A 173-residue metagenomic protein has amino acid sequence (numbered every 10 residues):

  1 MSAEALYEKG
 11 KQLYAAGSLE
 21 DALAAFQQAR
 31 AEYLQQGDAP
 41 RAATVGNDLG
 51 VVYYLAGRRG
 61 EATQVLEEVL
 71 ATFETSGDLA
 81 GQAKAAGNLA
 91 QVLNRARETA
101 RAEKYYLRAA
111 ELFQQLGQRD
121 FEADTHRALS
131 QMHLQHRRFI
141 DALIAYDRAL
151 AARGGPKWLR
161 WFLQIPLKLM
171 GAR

Functional and structural regions predicted by a protein language model:
E4-G17, A24, A31, P40-L55 (+3 more regions): Conserved alpha-helical positions within TPR/SEL1-like repeat arrays
G37-D38, G77-D78, L116-D120, A151-L163: Boundary/linker segments of alpha-helical solenoid repeat arrays
K104-L107, E111, A123, R127 (+1 more regions): TPR/TPR-like (Sel1-like) alpha-helical repeat modules
